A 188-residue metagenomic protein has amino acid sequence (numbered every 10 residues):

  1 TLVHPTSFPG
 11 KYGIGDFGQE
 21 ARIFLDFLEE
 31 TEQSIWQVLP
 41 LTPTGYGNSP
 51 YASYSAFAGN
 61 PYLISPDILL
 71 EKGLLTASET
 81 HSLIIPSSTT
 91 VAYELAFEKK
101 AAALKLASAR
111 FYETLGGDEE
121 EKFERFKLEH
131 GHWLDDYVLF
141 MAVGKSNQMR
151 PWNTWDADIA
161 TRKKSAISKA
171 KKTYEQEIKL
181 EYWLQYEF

Functional and structural regions predicted by a protein language model:
T1-F188: Acidic/aromatic-lined carbohydrate-recognition and catalytic surfaces of CAZymes acting on diverse glycans
